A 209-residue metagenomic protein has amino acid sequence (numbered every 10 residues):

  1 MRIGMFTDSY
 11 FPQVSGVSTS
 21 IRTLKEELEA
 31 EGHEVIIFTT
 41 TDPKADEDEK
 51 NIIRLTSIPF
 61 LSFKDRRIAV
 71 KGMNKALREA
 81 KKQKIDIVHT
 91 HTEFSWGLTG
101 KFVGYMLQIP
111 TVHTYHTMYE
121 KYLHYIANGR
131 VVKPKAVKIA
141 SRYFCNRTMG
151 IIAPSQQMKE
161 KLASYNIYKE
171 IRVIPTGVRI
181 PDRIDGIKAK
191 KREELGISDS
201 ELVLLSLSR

Functional and structural regions predicted by a protein language model:
M1-T56, A80: N-terminal subdomain of nucleotide-sugar transferases
I3, I87, G104-L123, I152: Active-site proximal beta-strand in glycosyltransferases
T41, Q157, G177: Carbohydrate-associated surface elements
L61-I87, G97-F102, M106, K135 (+1 more regions): An amphipathic, basic-hydrophobic alpha-helix
P110-V112, K121-Y143, G186-I187: Nucleotide-sugar donor phosphate/pyrophosphate-binding loop at the beta->alpha transition of glycosyltransferases
R147-S155, R172: A short beta-strand/loop micro-motif in the catalytic core of glycosyltransferases that engages the nucleotide-sugar
I184-I197: A short helix/loop element that forms part of the nucleotide-sugar donor recognition site in Leloir-type
I197-R209: Conserved donor-binding/catalytic core segment of Leloir-type glycosyltransferases
